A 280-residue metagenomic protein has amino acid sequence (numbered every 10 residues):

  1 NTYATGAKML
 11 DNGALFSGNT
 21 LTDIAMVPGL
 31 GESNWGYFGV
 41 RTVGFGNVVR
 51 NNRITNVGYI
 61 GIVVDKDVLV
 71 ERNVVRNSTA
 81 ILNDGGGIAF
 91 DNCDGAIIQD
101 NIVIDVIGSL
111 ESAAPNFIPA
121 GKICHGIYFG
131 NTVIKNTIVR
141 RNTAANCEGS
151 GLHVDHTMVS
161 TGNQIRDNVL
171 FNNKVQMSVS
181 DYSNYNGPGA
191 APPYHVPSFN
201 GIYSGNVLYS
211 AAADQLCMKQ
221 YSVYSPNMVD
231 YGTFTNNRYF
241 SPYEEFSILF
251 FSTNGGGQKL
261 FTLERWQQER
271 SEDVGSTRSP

Functional and structural regions predicted by a protein language model:
N1-S271: Glycine- and acidic/polar-rich repeat regions and solenoidal domains
R270-P280: Glycine-centered loop/turn motifs
